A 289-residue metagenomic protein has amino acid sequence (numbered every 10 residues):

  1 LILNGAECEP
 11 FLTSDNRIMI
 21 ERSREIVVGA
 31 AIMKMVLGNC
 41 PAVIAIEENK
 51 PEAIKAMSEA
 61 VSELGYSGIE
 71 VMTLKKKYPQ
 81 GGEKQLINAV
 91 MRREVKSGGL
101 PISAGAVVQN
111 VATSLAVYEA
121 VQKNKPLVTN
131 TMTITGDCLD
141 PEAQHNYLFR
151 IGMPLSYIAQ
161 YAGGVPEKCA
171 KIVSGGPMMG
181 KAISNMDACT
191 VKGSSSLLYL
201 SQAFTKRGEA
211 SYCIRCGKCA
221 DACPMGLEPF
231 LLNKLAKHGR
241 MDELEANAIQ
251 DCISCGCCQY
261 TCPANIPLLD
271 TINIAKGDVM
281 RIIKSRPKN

Functional and structural regions predicted by a protein language model:
I2-D15: Gly-rich Lys/Arg/Thr-decorated short loops/hinges at beta-loop-alpha junctions or inter-strand turns that position
D15-I20, A45: Metallocofactor- and cofactor-centric catalytic cores in central/energy metabolism, strongly enriched
I20-V36: Histidine-anchored nucleotide/phosphate-binding helix
M33-L37, A60-S67, R93, S97 (+9 more regions): Change "in soluble alpha/beta enzymes" to "in soluble alpha/beta proteins
G38-N39, V43-L155, Y161-P166, G176: Hydrophobic alpha-helical positions that pack around
E48-E59, A182-C189, P263: Short glycine/threonine-rich loop-to-helix capping motif typified by GTGT followed within a few residues by an Asp-Pro
Y78-Q80, L86-M91, G163-I214: Active-site gating/interface segments in enzymes
S194-A210, A220, P224-Y260, A264-N289: Ferredoxin-type iron-sulfur electron-transfer modules in oxidoreductases and energy-metabolism complexes
